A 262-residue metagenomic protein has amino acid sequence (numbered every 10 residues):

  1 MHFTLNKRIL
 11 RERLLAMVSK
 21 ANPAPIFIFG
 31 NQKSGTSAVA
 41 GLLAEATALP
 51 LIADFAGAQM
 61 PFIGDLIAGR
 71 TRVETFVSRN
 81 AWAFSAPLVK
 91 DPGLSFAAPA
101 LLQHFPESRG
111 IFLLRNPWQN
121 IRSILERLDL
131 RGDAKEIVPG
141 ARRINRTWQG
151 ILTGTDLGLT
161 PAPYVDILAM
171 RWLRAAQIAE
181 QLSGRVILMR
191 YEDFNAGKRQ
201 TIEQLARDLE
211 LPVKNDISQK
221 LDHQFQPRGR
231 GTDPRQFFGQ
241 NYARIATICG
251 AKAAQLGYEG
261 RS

Functional and structural regions predicted by a protein language model:
M1-A83, Q224, S262: PAPS-dependent sulfotransferase catalytic core
F29-G30, V89-P92, L114-R115, Y191: Short His-Asn-centered micro-motif
T36-A40, F96-A98, W118-S123, D129 (+1 more regions): Short catalytic/ligand-binding loop motif for oxyanion handling, primarily in non-cytosolic enzymes, centered on
A58-G64, Q181-G250: The conserved 3'-phosphoadenosine-5'-phosphosulfate
G64-L66, L101, R122-R127, G132-E136 (+1 more regions): Short aromatic-enriched loop/helix-cap "lid" or pocket-rim segments at secondary-structure transitions that line
R70-W82, R131-T201, N241, T247: PAPS-dependent sulfotransferase catalytic domain
A81-A100: Glycine-rich phosphate-binding loop used to anchor ATP phosphates in small-molecule kinases, encompassing both
H104-R127: Conserved phosphate-donor/acceptor-positioning beta-strand/loop module used by diverse small-molecule
